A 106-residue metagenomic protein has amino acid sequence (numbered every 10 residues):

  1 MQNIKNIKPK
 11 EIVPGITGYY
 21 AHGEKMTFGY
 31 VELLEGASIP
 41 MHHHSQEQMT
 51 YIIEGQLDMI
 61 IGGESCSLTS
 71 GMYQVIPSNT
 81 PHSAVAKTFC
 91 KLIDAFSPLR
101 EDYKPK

Functional and structural regions predicted by a protein language model:
M1-K25, P105: A short, N-terminal "cap"/entry segment at the start of jelly-roll beta-barrel domains of the cupin/DSBH fold
P14, G29-H43: Conserved short histidine dyad/triad with adjacent acidic residue
E24, G62-E64, K87: Short strand-coil-strand connectors
E32-L33, H44-M59: Short, conserved beta-strand element in jelly-roll/cupin
I53-E54, T69, T88: A cytosolic small-molecule/anion-sensing beta-strand core signal
G63-S78: Short acidic-glycine-tyrosine-enriched beta hairpin
S78-D102: Ligand-binding loop in jelly-roll beta-barrel domains
